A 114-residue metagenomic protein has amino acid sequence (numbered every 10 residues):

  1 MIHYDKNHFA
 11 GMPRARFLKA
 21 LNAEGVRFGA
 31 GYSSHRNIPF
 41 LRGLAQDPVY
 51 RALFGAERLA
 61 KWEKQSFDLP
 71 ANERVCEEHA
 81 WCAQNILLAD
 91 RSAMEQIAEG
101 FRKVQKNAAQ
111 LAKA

Functional and structural regions predicted by a protein language model:
M1-S66: Conserved PLP-binding catalytic core of the aspartate aminotransferase-like
H8-A10, D47-A114: PLP-dependent enzyme catalytic core of the Aspartate aminotransferase-like
